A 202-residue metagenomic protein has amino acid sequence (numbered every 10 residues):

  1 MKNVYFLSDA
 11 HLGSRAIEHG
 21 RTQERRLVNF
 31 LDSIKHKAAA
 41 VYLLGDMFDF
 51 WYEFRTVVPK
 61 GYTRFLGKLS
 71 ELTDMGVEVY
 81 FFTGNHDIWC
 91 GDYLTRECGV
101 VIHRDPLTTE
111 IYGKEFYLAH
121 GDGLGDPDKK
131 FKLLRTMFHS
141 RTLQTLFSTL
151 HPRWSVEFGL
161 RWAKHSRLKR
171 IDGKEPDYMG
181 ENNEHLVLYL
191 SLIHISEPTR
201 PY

Functional and structural regions predicted by a protein language model:
K2-N3, L7, L12-I111: Core catalytic region of metal-dependent phosphoesterases/phosphodiesterases, especially metallo-beta-lactamase-like
F6, E115-A119, D126: Short hydrophobic-aromatic micro-motifs
A10-H11, D122, T199: Anionic group-transfer/hydrolysis microenvironments
D49, G125, Y202: Glycine-rich nucleotide phosphate-binding loop and flanking beta-alpha elements of Rossmann-like dinucleotide-binding
D87, H185-L186: Alpha-helix capping/helix-boundary segments
G121-H185: Active-site-proximal loop/helix segment associated with metal-binding centers of metalloenzymes
Y189-L190: Metal-centered catalytic cores of metalloenzymes
I193-Y202: Single conserved hydrophobic/aromatic residue that forms the stacking wall/gate of nucleotide- or nucleobase-binding
